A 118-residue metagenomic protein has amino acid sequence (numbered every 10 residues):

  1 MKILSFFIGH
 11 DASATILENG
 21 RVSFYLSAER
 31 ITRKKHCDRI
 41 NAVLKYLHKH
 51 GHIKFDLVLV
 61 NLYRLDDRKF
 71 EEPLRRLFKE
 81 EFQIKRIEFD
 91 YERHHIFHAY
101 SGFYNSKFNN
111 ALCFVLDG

Functional and structural regions predicted by a protein language model:
M1-G118: Short acidic/glycine-rich loops and adjacent helix/strand connectors that line catalytic pockets where negatively
